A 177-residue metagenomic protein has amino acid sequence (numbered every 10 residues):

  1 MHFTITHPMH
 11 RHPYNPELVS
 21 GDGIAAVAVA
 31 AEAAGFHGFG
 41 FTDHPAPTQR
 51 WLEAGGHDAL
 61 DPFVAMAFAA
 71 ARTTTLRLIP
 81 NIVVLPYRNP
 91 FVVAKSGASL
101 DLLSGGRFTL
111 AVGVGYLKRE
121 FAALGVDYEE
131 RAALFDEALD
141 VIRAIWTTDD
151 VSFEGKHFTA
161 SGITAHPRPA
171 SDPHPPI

Functional and structural regions predicted by a protein language model:
M1-R72, R168, D172-P175: N-terminal beta1-alpha1-beta2 module of alpha/beta enzyme domains
P8-H10, H44-A46, V83-L85, G113-L117: Active-site beta-loop-alpha junctions enriched in small/polar residues
V19, H57-L60, Y87-R88, E130-A133: Residue-level signal for the nucleotide or nucleotide-sugar donor/cofactor binding architecture
A25, F63, Y87-P90, A94: Glycine-rich phosphate-binding loop at the start of an alpha helix
E32-A33, M66-T75, G97, D101-R107: Acidic (Asp/Glu)-rich catalytic clusters
H37-H44, L78-N81, T109-G113: Short beta-strand segments at enzyme active-site cores
Q49-E53, N89-I177: Internal, glycine-rich beta/alpha segment that forms the wall or movable "lid" of small-molecule/cofactor binding
I82-V83, I177: Glycine-rich beta-to-alpha transition loops that act as phosphate-gripper elements at the mouths of alpha/beta enzyme
